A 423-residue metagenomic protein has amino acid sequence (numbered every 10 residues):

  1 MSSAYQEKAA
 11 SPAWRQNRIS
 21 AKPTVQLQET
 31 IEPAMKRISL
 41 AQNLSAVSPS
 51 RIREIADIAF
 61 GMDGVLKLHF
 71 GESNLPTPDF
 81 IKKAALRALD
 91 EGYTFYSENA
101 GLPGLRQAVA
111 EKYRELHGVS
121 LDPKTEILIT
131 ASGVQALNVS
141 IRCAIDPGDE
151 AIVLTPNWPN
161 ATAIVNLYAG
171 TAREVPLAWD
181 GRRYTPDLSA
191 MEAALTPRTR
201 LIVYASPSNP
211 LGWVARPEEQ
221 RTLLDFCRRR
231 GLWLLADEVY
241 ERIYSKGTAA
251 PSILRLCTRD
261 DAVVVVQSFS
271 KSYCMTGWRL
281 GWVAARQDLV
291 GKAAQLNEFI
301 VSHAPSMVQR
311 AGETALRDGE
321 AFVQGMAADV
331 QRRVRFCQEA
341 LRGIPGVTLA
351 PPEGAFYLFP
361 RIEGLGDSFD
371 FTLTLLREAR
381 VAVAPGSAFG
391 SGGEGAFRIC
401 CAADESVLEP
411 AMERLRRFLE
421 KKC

Functional and structural regions predicted by a protein language model:
S2-S3, S11, S20: Serine residues within intrinsically disordered or low-complexity segments
Q26-S48, I55-L66, F70-A88, R114-C423: PLP-dependent class I/II
G92-Y96: A short acidic, glycine-rich active-site loop that binds or catalyzes chemistry on phosphate/adenosine moieties
A100-G101: Short beta-strand to alpha-helix junction loop
L105-V109, S132: Conserved AMP-binding/adenylate-forming core of the ANL superfamily
